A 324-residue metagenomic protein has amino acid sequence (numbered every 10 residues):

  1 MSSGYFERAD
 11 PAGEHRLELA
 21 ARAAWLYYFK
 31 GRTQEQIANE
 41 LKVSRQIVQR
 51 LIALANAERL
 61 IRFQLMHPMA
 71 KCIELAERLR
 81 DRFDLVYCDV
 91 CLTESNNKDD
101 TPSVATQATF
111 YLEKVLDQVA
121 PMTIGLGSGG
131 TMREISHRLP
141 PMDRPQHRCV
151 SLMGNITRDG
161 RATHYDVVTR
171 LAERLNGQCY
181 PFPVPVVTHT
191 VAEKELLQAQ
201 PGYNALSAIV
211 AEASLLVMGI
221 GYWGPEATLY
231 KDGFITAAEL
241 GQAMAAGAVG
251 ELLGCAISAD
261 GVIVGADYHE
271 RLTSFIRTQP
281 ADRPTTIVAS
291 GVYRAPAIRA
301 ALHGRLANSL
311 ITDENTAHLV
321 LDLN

Functional and structural regions predicted by a protein language model:
S2-A24, Y28-I37, K42, I47-A53 (+2 more regions): Conserved phosphate- and dinucleotide-binding cores of soluble alpha/beta proteins, encompassing both enzyme active
E7, E14, L51-G125, H137-P145 (+1 more regions): HTH-adjacent hinge/linker in prokaryotic transcriptional regulators
A23, V104, A108-L112, I135 (+2 more regions): Generic hydrophobic alpha-helical segments
A70, G130, E134, Y293-P296: Short alpha-helical
I124-T131, S290: Glycine-rich beta-strand-to-loop/alpha-helix junction loops that act as flexible
L126, C149-S151, P181, I287: Structural beta-sheet core signal
T131-M142, T228-A238: Short Gly/Thr/Asp-enriched flexible loops that form oxyanion-binding sites at enzyme active sites
P145-H147, G177: A generic structural motif
